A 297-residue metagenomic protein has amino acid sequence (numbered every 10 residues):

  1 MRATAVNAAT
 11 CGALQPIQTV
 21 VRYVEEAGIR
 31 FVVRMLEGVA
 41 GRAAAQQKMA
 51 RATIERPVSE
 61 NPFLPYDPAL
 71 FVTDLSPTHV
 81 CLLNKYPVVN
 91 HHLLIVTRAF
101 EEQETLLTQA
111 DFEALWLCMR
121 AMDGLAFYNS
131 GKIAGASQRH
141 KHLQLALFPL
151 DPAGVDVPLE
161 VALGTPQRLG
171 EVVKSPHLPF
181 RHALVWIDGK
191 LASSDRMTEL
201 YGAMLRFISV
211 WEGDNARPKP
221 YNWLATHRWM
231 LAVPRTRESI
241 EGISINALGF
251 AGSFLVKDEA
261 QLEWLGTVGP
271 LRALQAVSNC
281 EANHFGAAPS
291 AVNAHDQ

Functional and structural regions predicted by a protein language model:
M1-L107, P149-L150, G154-M197, A203-Q297: Active-site microenvironments that recognize anionic phosphate/pyrophosphate groups
L70, V80-K85, L115, A126-G135: Catalytic micro-motifs at enzyme active sites that drive phosphoryl/nucleotidyl and oxygen chemistry
P77-H79, H91-L93, M122-Y128, R139-L143: Generic beta-strand structural signal
A99-A121: Intrinsically disordered, low-complexity linker/loop segments enriched in Gly/Pro and charged/polar residues
R120-D123, F148-P149: Hydrophobic/aromatic-lined pockets within catalytic cores
G124-S137, A216-T226: A short glycine-rich, hydrophobically flanked beta-strand micro-motif that places a catalytic Asp/Glu for divalent metal
G131-G154: Histidine-centered divalent-metal-coordination microenvironment in nucleic-acid enzymes
